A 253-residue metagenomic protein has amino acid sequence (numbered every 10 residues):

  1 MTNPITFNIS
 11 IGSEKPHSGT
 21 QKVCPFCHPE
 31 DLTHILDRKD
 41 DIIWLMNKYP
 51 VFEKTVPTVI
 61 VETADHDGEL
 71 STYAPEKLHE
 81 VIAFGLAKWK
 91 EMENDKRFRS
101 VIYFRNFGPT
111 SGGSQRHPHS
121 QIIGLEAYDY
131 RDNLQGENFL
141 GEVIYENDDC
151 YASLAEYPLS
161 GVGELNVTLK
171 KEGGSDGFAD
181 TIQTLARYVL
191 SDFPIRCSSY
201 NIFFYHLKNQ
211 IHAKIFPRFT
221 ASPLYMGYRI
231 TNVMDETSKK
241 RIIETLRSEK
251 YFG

Functional and structural regions predicted by a protein language model:
M1-E76, V81-K88, M92-S111, Q115 (+2 more regions): Active-site microenvironments that recognize anionic phosphate/pyrophosphate groups
